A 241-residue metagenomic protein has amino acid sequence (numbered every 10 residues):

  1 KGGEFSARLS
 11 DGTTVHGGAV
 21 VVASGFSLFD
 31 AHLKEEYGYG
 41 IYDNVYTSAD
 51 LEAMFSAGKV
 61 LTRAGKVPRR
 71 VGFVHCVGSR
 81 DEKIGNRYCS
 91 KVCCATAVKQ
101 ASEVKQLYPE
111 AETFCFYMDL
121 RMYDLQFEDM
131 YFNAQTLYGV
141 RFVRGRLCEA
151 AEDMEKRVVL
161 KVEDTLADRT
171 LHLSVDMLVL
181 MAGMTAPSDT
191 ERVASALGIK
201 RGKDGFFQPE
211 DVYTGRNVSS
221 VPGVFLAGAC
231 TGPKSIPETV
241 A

Functional and structural regions predicted by a protein language model:
K1-A241: Residues forming the flavin
